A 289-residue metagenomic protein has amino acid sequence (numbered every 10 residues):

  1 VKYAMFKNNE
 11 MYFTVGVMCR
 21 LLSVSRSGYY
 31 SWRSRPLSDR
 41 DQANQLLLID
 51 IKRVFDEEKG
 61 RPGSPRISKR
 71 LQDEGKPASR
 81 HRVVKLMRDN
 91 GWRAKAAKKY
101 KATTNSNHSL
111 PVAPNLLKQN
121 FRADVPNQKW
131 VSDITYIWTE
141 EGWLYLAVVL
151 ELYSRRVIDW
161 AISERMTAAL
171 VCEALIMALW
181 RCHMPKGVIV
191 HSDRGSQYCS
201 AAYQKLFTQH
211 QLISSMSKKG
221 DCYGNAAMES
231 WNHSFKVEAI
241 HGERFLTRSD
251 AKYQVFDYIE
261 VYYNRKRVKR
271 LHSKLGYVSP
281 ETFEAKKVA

Functional and structural regions predicted by a protein language model:
V1-A289: Charged DNA-binding/catalytic regions of mobile-element recombinases
